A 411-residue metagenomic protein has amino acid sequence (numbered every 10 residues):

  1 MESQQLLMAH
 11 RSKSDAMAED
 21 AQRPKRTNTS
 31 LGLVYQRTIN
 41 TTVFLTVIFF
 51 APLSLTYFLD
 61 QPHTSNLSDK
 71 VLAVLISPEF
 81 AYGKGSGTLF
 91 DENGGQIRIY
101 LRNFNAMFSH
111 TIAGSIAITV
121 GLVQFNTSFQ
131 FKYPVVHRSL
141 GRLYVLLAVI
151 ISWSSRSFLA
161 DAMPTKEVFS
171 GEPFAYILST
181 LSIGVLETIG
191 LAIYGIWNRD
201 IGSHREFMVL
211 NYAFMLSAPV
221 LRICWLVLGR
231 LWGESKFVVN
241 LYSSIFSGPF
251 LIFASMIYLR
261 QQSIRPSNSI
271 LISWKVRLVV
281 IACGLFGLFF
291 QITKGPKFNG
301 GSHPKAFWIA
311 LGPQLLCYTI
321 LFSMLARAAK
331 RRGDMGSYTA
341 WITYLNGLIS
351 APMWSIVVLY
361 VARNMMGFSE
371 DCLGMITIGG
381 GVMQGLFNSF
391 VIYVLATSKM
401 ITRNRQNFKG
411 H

Functional and structural regions predicted by a protein language model:
E2-H411: Alpha-helical membrane insertion/targeting regions
